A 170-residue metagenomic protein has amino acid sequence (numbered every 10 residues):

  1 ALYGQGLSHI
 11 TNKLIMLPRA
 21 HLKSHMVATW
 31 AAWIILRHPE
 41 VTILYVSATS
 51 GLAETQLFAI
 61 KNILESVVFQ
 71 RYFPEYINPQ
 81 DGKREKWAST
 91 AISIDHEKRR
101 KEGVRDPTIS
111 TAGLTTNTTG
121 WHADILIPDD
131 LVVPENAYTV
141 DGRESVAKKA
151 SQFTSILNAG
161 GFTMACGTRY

Functional and structural regions predicted by a protein language model:
A1-Y170: Short, flexible loop motifs at catalytic/binding sites
